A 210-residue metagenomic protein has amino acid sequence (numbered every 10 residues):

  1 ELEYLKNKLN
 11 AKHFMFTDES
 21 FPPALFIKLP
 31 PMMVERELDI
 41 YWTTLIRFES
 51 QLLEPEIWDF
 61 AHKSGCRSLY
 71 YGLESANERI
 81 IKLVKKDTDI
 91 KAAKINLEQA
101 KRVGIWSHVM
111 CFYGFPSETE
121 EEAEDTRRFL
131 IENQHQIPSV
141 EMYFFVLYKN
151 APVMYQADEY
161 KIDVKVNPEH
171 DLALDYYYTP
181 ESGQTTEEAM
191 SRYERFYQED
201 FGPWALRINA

Functional and structural regions predicted by a protein language model:
E1-I27, P31-D39, S50-L53: Hydrophobic, small-residue-rich alpha-helical packing segments that form membrane-like cores
V34-A210: A structural motif corresponding to the C-terminal lobe/cap of the Radical SAM core domain
